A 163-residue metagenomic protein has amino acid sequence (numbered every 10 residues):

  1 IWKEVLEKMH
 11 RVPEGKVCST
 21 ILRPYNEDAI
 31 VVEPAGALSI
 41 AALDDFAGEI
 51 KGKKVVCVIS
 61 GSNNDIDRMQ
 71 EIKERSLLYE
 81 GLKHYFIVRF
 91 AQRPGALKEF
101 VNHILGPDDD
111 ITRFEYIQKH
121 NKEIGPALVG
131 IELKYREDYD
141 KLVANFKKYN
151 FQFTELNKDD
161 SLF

Functional and structural regions predicted by a protein language model:
I1-E4, A41-A91: Glycine-rich phosphate/pyrophosphate-binding loop at beta-loop-alpha junctions
I1-K53: Active-site-adjacent helical/loop segments in soluble small-molecule enzymes
E4, S19, R23, C57 (+3 more regions): Charged/polar, solvent-exposed surface patches and flexible loops
V12-G15, T20, P34-A35, A42 (+5 more regions): Fold-independent oxyanion-binding glycine-rich loops and adjacent beta-strand/coil segments at enzyme active sites
A29-I30, C57-S62, E99-L105: N-terminal start-of-chain detector that recognizes signal peptides and the immediate post-cleavage beginning
I66-F163: A conserved regulatory-domain signal marking ACT and ACT-like small-molecule sensing domains and adjacent regulatory
